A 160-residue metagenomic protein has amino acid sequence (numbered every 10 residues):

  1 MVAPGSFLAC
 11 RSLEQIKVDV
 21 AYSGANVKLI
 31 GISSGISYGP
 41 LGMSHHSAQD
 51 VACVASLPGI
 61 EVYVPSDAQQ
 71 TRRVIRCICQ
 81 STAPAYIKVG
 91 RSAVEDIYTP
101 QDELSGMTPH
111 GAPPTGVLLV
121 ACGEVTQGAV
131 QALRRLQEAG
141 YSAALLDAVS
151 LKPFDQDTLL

Functional and structural regions predicted by a protein language model:
M1-L118, A143: Conserved thiamine diphosphate
R11-Q15, V130-Q131, D157: Generic recognition of short, well-ordered alpha-helical segments
A48-V51, T126, V130: Short, surface-exposed alpha-helical segments at coil->helix boundaries
D96-G106, L118-A129, A148-D157: A general structural motif
G128-L146: Short helix-loop-beta junction
L160: N-terminal small/polar loop signature for handling phosphorylated ligands or for N-terminal nucleophile
